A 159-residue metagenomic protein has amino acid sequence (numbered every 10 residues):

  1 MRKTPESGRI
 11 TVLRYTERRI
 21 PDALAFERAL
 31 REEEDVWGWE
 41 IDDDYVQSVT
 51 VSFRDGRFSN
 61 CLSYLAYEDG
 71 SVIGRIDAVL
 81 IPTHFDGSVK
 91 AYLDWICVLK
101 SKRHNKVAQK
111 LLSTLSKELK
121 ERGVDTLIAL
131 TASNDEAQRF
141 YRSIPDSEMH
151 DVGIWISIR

Functional and structural regions predicted by a protein language model:
I10-A25: A short beta-loop-alpha structural element at the N-terminal edge of CoA-dependent acyl/N-acetyltransferase catalytic
R31-V51: Conserved GNAT-fold acetyl-CoA-binding loop/helix
V51-L65, Y92: A short helix-loop-beta-strand connector motif used in the catalytic cores of GNAT acetyltransferases and, in some
L65, S71-L80, Y92, C97: Conserved beta-strand in the GNAT
I81, L99, A132: Residue-level recognition of the GNAT/N-acetyltransferase active site
I81-L93, R103, M149-H150: A conserved beta-turn-beta hairpin within the catalytic core of GNAT-like acetyltransferases that forms part
V98, H104-K117, S143: Conserved acetyl-CoA-binding loop-helix of GNAT-fold acetyltransferases
Q109, E121, D125, A132-I158: Conserved active-site alpha-helix within GNAT-family acetyltransferase domains
